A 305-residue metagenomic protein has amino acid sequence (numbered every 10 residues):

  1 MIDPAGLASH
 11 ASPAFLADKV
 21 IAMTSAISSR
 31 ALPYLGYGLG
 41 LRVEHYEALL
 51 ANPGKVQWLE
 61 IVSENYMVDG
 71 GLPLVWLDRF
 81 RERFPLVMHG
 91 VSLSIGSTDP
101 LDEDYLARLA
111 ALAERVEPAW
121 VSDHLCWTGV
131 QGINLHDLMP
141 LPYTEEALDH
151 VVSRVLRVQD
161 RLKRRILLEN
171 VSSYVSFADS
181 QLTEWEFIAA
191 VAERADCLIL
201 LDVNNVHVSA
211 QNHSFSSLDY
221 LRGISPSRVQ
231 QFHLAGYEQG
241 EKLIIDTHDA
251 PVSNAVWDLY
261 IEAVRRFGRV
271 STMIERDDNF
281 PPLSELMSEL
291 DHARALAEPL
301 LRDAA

Functional and structural regions predicted by a protein language model:
V20-A111: N-terminal pre-domain/capping segments
E47, S63-V75, S94-D104, Y174-Q181 (+3 more regions): Acidic-and-aromatic substrate-binding clefts and catalytic sites of carbohydrate-active enzymes
L50-G54, G71-M88, D104-A119, Q159-R161 (+3 more regions): Acidic (Asp/Glu)-rich catalytic clusters
L59, V121, D202, F232 (+1 more regions): Conserved, mostly hydrophobic/aromatic
V68-G70, P100, L138-T144, L148 (+1 more regions): Gly/Pro-rich active-site loop or hairpin
D102-I199: Active-site acidic/histidine proton-transfer and metal-coordination neighborhood in alpha/beta enzyme cores
L283-L301: C-terminal helical cap(s) of enzyme catalytic domains, especially alpha/beta-barrels
